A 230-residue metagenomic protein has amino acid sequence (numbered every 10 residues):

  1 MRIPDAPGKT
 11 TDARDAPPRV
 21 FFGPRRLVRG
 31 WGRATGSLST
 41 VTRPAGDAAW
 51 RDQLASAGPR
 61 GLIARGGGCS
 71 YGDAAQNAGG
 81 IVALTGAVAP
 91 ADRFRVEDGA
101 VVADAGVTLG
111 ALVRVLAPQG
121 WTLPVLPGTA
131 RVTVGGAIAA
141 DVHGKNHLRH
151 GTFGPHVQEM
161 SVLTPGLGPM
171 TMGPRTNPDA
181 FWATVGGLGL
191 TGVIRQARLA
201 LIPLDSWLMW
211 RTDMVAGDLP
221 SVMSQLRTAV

Functional and structural regions predicted by a protein language model:
M1-F21: Intrinsically disordered, low-structural-confidence terminal and linker regions
L27, S37, A78, P90 (+8 more regions): Glycine-rich, flexible loop/turn motifs
G32-G128, A140-N146: Glycine-rich N-terminal segment of FAD-binding domains in flavoprotein oxidoreductases, spanning the beta-loop-helix
C69, A130-G135, L188-L190: Conserved A3 ("GATE") glycine/threonine-rich loop of ANL adenylate-forming enzymes
N77, T85, L126, V132 (+3 more regions): A short, structural micro-pattern
V96, T133, T164-P165: Short, acidic, Ser/Thr-enriched surface-loop or helix-capping motifs
A137-V230: FAD-binding subdomain of flavoenzyme oxidoreductases
